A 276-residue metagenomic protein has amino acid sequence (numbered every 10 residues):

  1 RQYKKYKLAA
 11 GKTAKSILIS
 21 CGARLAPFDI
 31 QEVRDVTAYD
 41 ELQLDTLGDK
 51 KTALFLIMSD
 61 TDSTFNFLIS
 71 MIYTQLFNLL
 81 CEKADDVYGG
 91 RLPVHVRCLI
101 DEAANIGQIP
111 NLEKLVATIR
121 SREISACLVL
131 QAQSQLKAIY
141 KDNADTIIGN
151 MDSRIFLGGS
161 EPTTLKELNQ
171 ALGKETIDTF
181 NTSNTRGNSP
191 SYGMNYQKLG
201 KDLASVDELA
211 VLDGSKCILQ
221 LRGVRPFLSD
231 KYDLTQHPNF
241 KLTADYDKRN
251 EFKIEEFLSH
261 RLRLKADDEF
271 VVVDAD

Functional and structural regions predicted by a protein language model:
R1-I124, I139, D207-K231, H237 (+1 more regions): P-loop NTPase motor domains
M58, D62, E102, L130 (+3 more regions): Short loop or secondary-structure boundary microenvironments that flank and position key functional residues
V116-I218: Conserved ATP-driven motor cores of ASCE-family P-loop NTPases powering translocation/secretion/packaging/pilus
